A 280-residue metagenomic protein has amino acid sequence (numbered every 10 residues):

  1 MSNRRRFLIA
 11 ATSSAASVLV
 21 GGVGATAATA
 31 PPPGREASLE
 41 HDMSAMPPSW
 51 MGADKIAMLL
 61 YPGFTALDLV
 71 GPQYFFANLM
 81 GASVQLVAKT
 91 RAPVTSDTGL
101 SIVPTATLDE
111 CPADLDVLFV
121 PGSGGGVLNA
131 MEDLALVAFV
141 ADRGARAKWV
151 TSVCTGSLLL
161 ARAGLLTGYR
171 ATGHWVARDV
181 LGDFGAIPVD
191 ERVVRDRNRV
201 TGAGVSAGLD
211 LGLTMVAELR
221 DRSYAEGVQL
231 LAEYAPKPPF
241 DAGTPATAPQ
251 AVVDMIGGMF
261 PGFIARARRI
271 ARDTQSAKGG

Functional and structural regions predicted by a protein language model:
S2-V150, L158-A161, R178-D179, P188 (+1 more regions): Extended, subdomain-level signal for the structured scaffold at the beginning of enzyme domains
D54, D190-R197: Glycine/charged-rich beta-loop-alpha catalytic/anionic-binding loops adjacent to active sites
D68, G204-L211: Catalytic-loop motifs flanking and including active-site residues across diverse enzymes
M131-L134, T172, A203: Residues at secondary-structure transition points
V150-T151, T172, V189, V200: Structural detector of well-ordered beta-strand residues that form the stable sheet scaffold of enzyme domains
L166-V193: A conserved active-site-flanking secondary-structure segment within enzyme catalytic domains
R197-G204: A short glycine-threonine-serine/GTX helix/turn-capping micro-motif
